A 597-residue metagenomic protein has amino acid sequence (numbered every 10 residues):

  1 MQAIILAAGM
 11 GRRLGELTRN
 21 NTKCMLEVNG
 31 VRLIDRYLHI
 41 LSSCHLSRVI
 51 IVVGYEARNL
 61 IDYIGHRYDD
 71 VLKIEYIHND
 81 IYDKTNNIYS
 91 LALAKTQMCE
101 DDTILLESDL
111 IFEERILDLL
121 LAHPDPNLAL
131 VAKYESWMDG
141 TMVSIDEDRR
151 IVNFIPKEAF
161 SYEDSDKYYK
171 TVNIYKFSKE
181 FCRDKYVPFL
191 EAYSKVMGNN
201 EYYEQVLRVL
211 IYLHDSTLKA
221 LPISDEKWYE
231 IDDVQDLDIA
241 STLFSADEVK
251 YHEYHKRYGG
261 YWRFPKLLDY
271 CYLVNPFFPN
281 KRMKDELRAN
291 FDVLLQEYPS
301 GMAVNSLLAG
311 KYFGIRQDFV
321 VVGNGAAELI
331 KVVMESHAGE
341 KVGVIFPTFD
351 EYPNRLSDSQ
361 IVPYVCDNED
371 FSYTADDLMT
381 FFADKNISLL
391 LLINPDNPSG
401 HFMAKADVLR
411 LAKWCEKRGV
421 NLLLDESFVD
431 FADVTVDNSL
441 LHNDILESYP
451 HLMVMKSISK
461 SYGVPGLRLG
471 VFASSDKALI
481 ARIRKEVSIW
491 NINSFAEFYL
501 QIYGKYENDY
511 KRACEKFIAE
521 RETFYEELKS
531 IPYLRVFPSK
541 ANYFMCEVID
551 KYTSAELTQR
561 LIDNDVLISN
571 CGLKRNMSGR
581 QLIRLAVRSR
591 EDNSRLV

Functional and structural regions predicted by a protein language model:
M1-I5, V31-T103: Conserved N-terminal catalytic core of the sugar/cofactor nucleotidyltransferase
M1-T18: N-terminal nucleotide-binding beta1-loop-alpha1 segment
V71-T141: Conserved beta-loop-beta/alpha segment of the NTase-like Rossmann-fold superfamily that binds/positions NTPs
E113-M197: Conserved core of the sugar-phosphate nucleotidyltransferase
L119-H123, S372-K385, P398-S461: Active-site pre-lysine segment of PLP-dependent enzymes
Y169-T171, N280, G301, H451-S530 (+1 more regions): PLP-dependent aminotransferase class I/II
T242-E297, K385, V420: N-terminal "arm"/small-domain region of PLP-dependent enzymes with the aminotransferase-like
I518, I531-N564, V587: Conserved PLP-binding catalytic core of the aspartate aminotransferase-like
